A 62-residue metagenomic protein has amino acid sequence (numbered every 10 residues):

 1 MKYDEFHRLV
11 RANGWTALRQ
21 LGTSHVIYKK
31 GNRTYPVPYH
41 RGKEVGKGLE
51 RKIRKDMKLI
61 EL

Functional and structural regions predicted by a protein language model:
M1-Q20, H25, K29-L62: Basic nucleic-acid-binding interfaces
